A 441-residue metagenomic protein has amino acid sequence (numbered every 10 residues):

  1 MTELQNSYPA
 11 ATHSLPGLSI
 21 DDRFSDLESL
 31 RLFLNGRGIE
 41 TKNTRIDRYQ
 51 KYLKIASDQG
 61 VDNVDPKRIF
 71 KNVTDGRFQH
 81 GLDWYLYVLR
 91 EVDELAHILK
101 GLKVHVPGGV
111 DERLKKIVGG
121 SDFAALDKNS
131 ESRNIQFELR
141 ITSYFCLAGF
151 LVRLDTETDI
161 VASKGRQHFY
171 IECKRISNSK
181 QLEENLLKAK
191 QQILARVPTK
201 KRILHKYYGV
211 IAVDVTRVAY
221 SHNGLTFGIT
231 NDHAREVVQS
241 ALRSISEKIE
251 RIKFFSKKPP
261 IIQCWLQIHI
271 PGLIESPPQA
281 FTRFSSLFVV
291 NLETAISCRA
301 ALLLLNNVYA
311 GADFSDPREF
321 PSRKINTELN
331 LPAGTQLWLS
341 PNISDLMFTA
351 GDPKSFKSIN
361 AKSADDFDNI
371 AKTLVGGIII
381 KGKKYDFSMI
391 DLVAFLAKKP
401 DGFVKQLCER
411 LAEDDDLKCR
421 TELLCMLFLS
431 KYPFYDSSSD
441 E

Functional and structural regions predicted by a protein language model:
M1-K128, N134-I135, L139, S143-L147 (+1 more regions): Charged, structured surface patches that assemble and position nucleic-acid processing machinery
F145, I160-A162, H168-S177: Conserved catalytic cores of phosphodiester-cleaving nucleases, focusing on short active-site segments
A148-I160: Short, well-structured beta-strand/strand-turn elements
F150, I176, T216: Residue-level marker of positions within ordered structural domains that often coincide with functionally constrained
K180: Glycine-rich nucleotide-phosphate-binding loops and adjacent flexible coil segments
